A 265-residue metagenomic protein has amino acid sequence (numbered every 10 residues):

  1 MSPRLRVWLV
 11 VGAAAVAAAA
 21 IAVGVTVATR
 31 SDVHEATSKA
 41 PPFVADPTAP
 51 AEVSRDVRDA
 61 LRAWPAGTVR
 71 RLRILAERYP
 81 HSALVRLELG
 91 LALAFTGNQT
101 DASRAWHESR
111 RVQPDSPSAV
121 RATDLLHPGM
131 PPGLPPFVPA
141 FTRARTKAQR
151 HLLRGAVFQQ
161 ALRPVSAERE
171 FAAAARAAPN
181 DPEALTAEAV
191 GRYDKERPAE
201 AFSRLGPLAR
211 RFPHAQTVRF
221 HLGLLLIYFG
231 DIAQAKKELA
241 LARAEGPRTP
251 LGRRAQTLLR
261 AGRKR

Functional and structural regions predicted by a protein language model:
A36-E52, R73-R78, P132-R150: TPR-adjacent "capping" and linker segments in tetratricopeptide-repeat scaffold/adaptor proteins
V53-A66, R73, H127, K147-Q160 (+1 more regions): Alpha-helical adaptor scaffolds
S54, L84, P117-R121, Q149 (+3 more regions): Start-of-helix register in tetratricopeptide repeats
I74-L75, E108-S109, A140-F141, A173-A174 (+2 more regions): Canonical positions in the second alpha-helix
E88, R121-L125, L153, A187 (+2 more regions): Canonical tetratricopeptide repeat
F95, L125-P132, Q160-A161, D194-K195 (+2 more regions): Register position in tetratricopeptide repeats
